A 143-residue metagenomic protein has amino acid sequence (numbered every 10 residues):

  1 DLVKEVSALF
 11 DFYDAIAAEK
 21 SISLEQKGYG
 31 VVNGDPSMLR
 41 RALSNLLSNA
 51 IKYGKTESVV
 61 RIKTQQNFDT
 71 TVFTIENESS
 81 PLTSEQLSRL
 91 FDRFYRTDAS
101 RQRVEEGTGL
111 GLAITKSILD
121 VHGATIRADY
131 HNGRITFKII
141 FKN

Functional and structural regions predicted by a protein language model:
D1-D11: A conserved beta-strand-to-alpha-helix junction within the catalytic ATP-binding
I16-E25: Short conserved segments within the C-terminal catalytic ATPase subdomain
V31-G34: Conserved micro-motifs of the catalytic ATP-binding
A50-I51: Short helix-loop "hinge" at the ATP-lid/N-box region of the Bergerat-fold HATPase_c
L82-F94: Short conserved segment of the HATPase_c
G111, T115: Short alpha-helical Gxxx[C/S/T] motif in the catalytic ATP-binding
G123-A124: Conserved glycine-rich
